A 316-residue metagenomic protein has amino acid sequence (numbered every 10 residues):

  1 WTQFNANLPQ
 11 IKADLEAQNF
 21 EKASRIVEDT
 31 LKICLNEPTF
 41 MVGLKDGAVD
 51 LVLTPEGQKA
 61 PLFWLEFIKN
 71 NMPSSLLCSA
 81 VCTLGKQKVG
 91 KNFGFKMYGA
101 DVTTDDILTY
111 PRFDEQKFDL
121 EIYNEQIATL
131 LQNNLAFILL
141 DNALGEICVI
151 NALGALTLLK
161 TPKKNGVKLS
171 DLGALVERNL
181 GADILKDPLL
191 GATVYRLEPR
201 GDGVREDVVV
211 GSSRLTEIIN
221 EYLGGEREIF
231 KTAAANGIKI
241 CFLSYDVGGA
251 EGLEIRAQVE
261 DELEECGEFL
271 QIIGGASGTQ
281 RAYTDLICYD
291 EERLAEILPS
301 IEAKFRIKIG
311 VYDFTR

Functional and structural regions predicted by a protein language model:
W1-F40, Q58-K59, E226-E262: Signature for HUH/AEP ssDNA processing cores
A6-N7, G43-V52, E115-E121, A234-D246 (+1 more regions): Glycine-rich, often proline-containing surface loops adjacent to acidic residues and nearby aromatics that form
F20-A80: An N-terminal, globular interaction/scaffold subdomain
F20-E28, L62-L65, N133-A143, E251-C266 (+1 more regions): Well-ordered, non-membrane alpha-helical segments in soluble/globular domains
P73-G94: Long, charge-dense
L76-C78, E198-R316: C-terminal structured domains
V89-Y110, I287: Short, low-order "capping/linker" segments at domain edges
D101-D202, L215-G225: Long, hydrophobic alpha/beta structural blocks
